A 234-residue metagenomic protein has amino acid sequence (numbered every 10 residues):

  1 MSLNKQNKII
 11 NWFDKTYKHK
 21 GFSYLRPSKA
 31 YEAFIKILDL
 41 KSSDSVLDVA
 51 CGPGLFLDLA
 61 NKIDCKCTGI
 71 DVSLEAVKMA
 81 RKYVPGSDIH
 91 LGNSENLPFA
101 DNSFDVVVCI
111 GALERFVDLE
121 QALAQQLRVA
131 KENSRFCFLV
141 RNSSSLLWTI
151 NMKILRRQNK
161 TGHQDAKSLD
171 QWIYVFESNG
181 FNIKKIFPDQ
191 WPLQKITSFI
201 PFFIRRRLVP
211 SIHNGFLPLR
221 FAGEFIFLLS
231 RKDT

Functional and structural regions predicted by a protein language model:
M1-L40, L55: Conserved class I S-adenosyl-L-methionine
S43-G52: Conserved class I S-adenosyl-L-methionine
P53-N96: Class I SAM-dependent methyltransferase SAM/SAH-binding core
V108: A conserved beta-strand element that flanks and buttresses the S-adenosyl-L-methionine
E120-E132: A short glycine-rich, Lys/Arg-flanked "PGG" loop and its adjoining helix->strand segment in the class I
R135-N159: Conserved class I S-adenosyl-L-methionine
N151-K153, K184-T234: A C-terminal cap/extension of S-adenosyl-L-methionine-dependent methyltransferases that defines the acceptor-substrate
I154-Q171: Acceptor-substrate binding/catalytic loop of class I
